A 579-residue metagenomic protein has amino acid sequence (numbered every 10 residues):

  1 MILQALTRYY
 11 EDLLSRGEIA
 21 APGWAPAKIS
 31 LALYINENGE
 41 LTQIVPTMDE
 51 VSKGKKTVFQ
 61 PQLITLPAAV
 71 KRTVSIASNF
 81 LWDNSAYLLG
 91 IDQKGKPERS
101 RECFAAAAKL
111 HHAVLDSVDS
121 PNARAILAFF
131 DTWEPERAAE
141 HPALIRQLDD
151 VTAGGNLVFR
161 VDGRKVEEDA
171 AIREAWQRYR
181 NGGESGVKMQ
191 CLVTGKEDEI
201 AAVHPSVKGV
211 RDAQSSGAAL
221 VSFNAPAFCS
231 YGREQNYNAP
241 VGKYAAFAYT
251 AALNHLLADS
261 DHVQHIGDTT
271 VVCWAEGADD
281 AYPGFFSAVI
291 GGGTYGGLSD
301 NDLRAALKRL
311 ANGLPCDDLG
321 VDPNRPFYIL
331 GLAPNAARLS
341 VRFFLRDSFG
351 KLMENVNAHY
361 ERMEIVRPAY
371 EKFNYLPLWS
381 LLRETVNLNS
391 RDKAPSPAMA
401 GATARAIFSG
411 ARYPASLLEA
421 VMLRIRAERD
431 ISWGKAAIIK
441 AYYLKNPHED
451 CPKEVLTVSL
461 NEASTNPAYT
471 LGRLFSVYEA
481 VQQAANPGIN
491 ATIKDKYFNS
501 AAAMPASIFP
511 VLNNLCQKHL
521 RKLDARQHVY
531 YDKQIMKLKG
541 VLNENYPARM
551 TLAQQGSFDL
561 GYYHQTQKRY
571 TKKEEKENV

Functional and structural regions predicted by a protein language model:
M1-G183, F228-V579: Conserved phosphate-interacting/catalytic interface
G183-M189: Short metal-coordination and nucleic-acid-contact micro-motifs, chiefly zinc-binding Cys/His arrays
V193-E197: Short Cys/His-rich metal-coordination motifs, predominantly Zn2+-binding knuckles/fingers
I200-A202, R338: Short catalytic/ligand-binding loop motif for oxyanion handling, primarily in non-cytosolic enzymes, centered on
A202-N238: Short microdomains enriched in Cys/His and/or Lys/Arg
